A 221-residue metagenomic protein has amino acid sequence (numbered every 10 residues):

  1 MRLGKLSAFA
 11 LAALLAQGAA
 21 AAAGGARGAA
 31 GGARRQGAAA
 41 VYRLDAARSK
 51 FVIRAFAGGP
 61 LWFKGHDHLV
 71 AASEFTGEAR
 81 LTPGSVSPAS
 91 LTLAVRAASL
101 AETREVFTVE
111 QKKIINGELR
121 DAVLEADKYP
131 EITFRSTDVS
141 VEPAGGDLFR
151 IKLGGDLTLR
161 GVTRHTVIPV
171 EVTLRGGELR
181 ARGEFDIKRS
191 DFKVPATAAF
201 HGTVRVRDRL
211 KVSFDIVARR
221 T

Functional and structural regions predicted by a protein language model:
M1-K5: Positively charged n-region of N-terminal signal peptides that target proteins for export
S7-Q17: Bacterial N-terminal signal peptides
A21-T221: Low-complexity, acidic/polar, glycine-enriched regions of mature
